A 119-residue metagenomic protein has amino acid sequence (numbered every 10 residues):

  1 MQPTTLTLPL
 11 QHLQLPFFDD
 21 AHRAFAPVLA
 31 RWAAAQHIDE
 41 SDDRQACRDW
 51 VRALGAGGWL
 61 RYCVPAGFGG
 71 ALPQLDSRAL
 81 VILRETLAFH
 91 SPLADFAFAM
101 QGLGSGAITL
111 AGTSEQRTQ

Functional and structural regions predicted by a protein language model:
M1-F25: Intrinsic disorder at enzyme termini
L6-L8, A34, W59-V64: Short acidic (Asp/Glu) and glycine-rich catalytic loops that position anionic groups and cofactors
L6-L8, D43, R52, A99-M100: Short hydrophobic/aromatic segments of transmembrane alpha-helices and their interfaces
F18, D43-C47, R117: Residue-level recognition of alpha-helical structural elements
F25, R31-W32, G112-Q116: Long, well-ordered alpha-helical segments
P27-G58, F68-L72: Short secondary-structure junction/hinge motifs that connect adjacent elements
G57-T118: Internal helix-loop-helix
